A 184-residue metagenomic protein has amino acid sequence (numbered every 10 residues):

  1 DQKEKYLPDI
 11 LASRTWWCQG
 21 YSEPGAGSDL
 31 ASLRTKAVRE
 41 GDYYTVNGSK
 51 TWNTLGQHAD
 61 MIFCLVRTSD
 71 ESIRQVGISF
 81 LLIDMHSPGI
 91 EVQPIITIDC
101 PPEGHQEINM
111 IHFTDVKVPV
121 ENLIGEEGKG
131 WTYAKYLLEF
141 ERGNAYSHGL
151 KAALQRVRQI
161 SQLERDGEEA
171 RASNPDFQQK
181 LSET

Functional and structural regions predicted by a protein language model:
D1-E23, R39-D42: FAD-binding glycine-rich core of flavoenzymes that anchor FAD
D1-P8, A12-S13, L55-M61, E126 (+1 more regions): Internal helix-loop-helix
Q19, A37, V46-G48, L81 (+2 more regions): Buried hydrophobic positions in well-ordered alpha/beta secondary-structure cores of metabolic enzymes
A26-D29, R39, Y44, N53: Hydrophobic, small-residue-rich alpha-helical packing segments that form membrane-like cores
D29-A31, L55-D60, I73-G77, E103-Q106 (+1 more regions): Short glycine/proline-enriched turns and hinge-like loops at secondary-structure junctions
T35-V38, L154: A structural signal for short hydrophobic beta-strand segments in well-ordered beta-sheet cores
N47-I95: A short core secondary-structure module
E91-T184: Glycine-rich beta->alpha junctions and the first turn(s) of the following alpha-helix
